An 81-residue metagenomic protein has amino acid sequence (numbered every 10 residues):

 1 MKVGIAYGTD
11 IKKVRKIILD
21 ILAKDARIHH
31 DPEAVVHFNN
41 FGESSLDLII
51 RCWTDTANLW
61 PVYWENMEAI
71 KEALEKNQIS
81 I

Functional and structural regions predicted by a protein language model:
M1-I81: Structured, soluble regulatory/oligomerization domains located on the cytosolic or IMS-facing side of membrane proteins
